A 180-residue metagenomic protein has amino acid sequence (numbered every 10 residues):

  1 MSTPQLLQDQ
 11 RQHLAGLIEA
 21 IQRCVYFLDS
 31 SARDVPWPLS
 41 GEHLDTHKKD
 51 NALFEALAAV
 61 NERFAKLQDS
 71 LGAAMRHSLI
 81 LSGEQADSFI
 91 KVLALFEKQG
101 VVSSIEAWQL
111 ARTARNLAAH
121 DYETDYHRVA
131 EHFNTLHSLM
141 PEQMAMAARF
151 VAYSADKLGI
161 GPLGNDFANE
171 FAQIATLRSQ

Functional and structural regions predicted by a protein language model:
S2-S179: Solvent-exposed interaction patches of small proteins and small membrane subunits
